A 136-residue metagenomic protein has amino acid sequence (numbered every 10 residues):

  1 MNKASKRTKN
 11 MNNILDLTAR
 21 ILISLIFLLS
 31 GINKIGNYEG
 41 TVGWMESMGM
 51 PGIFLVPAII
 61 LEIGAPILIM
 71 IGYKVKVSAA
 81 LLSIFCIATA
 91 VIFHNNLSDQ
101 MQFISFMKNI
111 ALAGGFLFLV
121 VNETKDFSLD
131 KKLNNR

Functional and structural regions predicted by a protein language model:
M1-G36, G43, G52-I60, G64 (+1 more regions): Extended, low-polarity transmembrane helix blocks
T41-G43, S47: Inter-helical junctions in multi-pass inner-membrane proteins, predominant in energy-converting antiporter-like
